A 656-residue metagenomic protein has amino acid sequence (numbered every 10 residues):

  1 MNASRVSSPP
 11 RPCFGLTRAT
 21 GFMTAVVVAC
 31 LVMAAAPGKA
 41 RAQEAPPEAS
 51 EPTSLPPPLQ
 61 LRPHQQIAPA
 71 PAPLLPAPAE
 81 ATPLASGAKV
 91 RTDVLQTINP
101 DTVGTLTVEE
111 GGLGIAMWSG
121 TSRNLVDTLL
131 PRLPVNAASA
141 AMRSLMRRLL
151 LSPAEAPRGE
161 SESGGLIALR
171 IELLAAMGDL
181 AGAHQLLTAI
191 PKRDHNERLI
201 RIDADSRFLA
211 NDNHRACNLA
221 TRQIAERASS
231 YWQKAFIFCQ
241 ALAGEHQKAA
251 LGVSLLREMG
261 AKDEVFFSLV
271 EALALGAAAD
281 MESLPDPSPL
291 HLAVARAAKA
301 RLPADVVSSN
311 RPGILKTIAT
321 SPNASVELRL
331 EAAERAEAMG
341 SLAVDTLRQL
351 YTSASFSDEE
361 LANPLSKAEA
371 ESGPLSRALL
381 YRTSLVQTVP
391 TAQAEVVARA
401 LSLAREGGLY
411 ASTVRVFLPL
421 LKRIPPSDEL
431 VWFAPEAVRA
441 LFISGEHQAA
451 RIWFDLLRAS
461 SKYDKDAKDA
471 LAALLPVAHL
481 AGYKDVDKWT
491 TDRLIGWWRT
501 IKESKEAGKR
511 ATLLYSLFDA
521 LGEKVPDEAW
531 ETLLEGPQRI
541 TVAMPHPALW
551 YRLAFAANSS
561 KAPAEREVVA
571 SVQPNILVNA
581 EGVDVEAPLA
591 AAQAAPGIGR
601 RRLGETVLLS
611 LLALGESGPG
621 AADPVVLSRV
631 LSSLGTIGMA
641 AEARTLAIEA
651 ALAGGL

Functional and structural regions predicted by a protein language model:
G38, P47-S161, G165-A168, L330-T352 (+1 more regions): Long, acidic/serine-threonine-rich intrinsically disordered regions with weak helical/coil propensity that act as
G111-T121, V135, L150-G159, Q185-H195 (+20 more regions): Solenoid-like repeat scaffolds
E160-I167, K192-I202, E226-A235, K262-S268 (+14 more regions): Generic helix N-cap/helix-start motif at coil->alpha-helix transitions
L173, I202-R207, C239-Q240, A440 (+1 more regions): Residue-level signature for tetratricopeptide repeat
M177, A210-N211, A243, S444 (+1 more regions): Structural motif corresponding to the intra-repeat A-B loop/turn of tetratricopeptide repeats
L180-A183, N213-C217, H246-G252, A449-W453 (+1 more regions): Solenoid-repeat scaffolds in large eukaryotic assemblies
R215-S309, L475-I495: Extended amphipathic alpha-helical segments with heptad-repeat/coiled-coil character used for oligomerization, fusion
A298, L302-K509: Extended alpha-helical solenoid scaffold regions that build the rod-like backbones of large eukaryotic assemblies
